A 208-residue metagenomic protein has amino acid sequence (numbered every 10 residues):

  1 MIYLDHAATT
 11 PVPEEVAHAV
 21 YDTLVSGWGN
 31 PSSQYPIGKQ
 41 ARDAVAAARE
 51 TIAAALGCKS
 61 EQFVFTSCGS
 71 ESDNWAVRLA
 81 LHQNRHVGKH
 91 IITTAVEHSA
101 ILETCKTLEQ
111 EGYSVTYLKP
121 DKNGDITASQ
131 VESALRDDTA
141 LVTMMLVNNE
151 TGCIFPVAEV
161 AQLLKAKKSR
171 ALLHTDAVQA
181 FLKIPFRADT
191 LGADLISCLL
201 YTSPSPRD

Functional and structural regions predicted by a protein language model:
M1-Q34: N-terminal "arm"/small-domain region of PLP-dependent enzymes with the aminotransferase-like
Y3, L172-T175, F181, R187-L200: Conserved active-site segment immediately N-terminal to the catalytic lysine that forms the internal aldimine
S32-E71, W75: Conserved N-terminal alpha-helix of the aminotransferase class I/II PLP-enzyme fold
K59-F63, V87-K89, D137-D138, R170: Short acidic capping loops at alpha-helix termini that bridge into adjacent secondary structure
A80-L102, S114-K119: Conserved PLP-anchoring active-site segment centered on the Schiff-base-forming lysine
T116, P120-A180: Active-site phosphate-binding strand-loop segment of PLP-dependent enzymes
Y201-D208: Conserved small/polar residues in nucleotide/adenosyl-binding loops
